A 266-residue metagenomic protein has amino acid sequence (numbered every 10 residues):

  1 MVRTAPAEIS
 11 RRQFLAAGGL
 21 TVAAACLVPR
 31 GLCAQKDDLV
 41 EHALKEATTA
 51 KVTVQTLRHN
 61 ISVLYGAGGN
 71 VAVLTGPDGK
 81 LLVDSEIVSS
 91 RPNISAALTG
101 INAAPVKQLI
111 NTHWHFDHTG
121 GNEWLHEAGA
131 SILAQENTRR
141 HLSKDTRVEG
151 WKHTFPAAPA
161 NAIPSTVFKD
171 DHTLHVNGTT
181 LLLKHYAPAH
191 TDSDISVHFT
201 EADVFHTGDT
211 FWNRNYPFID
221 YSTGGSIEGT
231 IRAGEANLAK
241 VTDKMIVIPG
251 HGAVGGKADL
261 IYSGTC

Functional and structural regions predicted by a protein language model:
M1-S10, L20-A25: N-terminal secretory signal peptides
G18-D78: Zn-dependent metallo-beta-lactamase
L39, A43, N93, G100 (+6 more regions): Non-globular, low-confidence helical/coil segments that flank catalytic cores
T53-T99, I195-F199, V204-T207: Conserved beta-strand hairpin/beta-sheet module of binuclear metal-dependent hydrolase folds, prominently
V54, P77-G79, S89-L133: Active-site metal-binding motif and surrounding structural segment of the metallo-beta-lactamase
T56, T138-Y186, T191-D192, T200-E201 (+2 more regions): Metallo-beta-lactamase
N60, L74, D84, H113 (+8 more regions): Divalent metal-coordination and catalytic microenvironments
G79-K80, I87-S89, T173, T180 (+1 more regions): Metallo-beta-lactamase
